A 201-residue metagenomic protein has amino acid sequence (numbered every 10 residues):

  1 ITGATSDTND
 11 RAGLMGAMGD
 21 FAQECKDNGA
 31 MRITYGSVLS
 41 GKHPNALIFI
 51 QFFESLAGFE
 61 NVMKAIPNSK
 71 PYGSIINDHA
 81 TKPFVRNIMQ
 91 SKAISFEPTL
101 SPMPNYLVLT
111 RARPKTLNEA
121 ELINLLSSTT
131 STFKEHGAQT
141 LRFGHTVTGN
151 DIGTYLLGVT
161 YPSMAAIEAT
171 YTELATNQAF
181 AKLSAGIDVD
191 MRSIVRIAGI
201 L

Functional and structural regions predicted by a protein language model:
I1-L201: Short S/T/G/P-rich N-terminal loop/turn motif that feeds into the first structured element of a domain
